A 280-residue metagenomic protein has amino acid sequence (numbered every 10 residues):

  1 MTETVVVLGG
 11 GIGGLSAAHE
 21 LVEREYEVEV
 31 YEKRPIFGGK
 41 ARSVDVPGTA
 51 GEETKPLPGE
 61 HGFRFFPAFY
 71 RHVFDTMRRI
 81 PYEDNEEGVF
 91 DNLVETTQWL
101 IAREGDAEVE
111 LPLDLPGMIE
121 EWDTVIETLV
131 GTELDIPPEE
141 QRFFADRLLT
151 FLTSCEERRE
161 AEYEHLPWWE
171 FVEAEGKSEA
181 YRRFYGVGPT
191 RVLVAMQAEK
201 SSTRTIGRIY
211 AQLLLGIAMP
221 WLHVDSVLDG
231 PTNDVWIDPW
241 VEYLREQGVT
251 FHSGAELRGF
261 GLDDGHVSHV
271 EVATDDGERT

Functional and structural regions predicted by a protein language model:
E3-V30: N-terminal Rossmann-like FAD-binding beta1-loop-alpha1 element of flavoenzymes
I12-A18, Y70-F74, N233-L244: Short, hydrophobic/amphipathic alpha-helical packing segments that form internal helix faces or helix-helix interfaces
V22-T49: Glycine-rich FAD pyrophosphate-binding loop
A50-G51, P81, V272-G277: Short acidic, glycine-rich loop/turn motifs
G51-F143: Dinucleotide-binding Rossmann-like beta1-alpha1 core, especially the glycine-rich loop that anchors the ADP
F144-H266: Active-site/ligand-binding neighborhood in enzyme catalytic cores
G261-T280: Conserved beta-strand-loop-beta-strand element in the redox core of flavoprotein oxidoreductases
